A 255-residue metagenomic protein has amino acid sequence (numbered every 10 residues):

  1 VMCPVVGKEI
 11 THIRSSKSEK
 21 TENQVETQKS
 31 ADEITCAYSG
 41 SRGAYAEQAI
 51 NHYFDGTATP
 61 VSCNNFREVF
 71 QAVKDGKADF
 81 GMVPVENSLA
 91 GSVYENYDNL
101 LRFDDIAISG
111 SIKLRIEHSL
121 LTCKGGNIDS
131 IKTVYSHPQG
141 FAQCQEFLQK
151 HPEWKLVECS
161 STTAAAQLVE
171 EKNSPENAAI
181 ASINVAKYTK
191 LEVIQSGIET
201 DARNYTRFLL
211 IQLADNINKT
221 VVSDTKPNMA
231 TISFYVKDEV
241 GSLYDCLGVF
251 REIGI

Functional and structural regions predicted by a protein language model:
V1-I255: Domain-level signature for soluble enzymes in the chorismate/prephenate branch of the shikimate pathway
